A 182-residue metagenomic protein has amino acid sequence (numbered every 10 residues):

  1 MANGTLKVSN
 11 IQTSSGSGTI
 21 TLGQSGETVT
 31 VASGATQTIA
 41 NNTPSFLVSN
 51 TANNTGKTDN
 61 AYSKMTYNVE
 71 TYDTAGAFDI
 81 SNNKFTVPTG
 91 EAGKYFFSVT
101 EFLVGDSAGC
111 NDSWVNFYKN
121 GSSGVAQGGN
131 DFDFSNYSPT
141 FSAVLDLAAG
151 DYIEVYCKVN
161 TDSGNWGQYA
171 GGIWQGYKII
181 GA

Functional and structural regions predicted by a protein language model:
M1-D59: Intrinsic low-complexity, repeat-rich intrinsically disordered segments enriched in small/flexible residues
G16, A108-N111, A149: Short loop/turn segments at connectors of secondary-structure elements within structured domains
A35-N111, Q127-N130, F134, S142 (+1 more regions): Terminal (often C-terminal
G109-S123: Short, surface-exposed beta-strand/strand-loop-strand elements in extracellular ectodomains
N120, G128-D131, E154: Glycine-anchored, exposed beta-strand/edge motif detector
L145-K158: Noncatalytic modules at the cell exterior or secretory-pathway interfaces, chiefly beta-strand-rich lectin/adhesion
